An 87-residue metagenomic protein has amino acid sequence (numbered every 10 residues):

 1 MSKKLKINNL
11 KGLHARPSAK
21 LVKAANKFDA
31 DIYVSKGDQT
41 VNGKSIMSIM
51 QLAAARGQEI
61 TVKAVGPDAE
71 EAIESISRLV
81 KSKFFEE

Functional and structural regions predicted by a protein language model:
M1-K3: Absolute protein N-terminus
K6-G57, E86: Compact, glycine-rich, soluble single-domain proteins
A53-E87: C-terminal structural segments of small proteins and small subunits
